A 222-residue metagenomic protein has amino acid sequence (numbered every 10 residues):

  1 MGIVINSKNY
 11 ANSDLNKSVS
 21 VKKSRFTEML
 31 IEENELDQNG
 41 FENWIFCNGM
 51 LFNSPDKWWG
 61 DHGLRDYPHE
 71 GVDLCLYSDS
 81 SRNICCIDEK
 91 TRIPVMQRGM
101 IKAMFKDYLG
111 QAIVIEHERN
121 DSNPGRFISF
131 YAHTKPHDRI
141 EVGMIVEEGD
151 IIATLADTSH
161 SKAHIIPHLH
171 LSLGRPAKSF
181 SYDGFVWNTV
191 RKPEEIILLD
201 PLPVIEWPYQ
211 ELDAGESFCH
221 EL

Functional and structural regions predicted by a protein language model:
G2-Q111, E148, E195-L222: Surface-exposed, glycine-biased beta-strand/turn segments
V72-C85, F127-S129, H133-T134, K178-D183: Small beta-barrel nucleic-acid-binding modules, principally OB-folds
D88-P136, H168-H170: Zn2+-dependent peptidoglycan hydrolase active-site motif and core
I115-E116, M144-E221: Conserved, short, structured surface segments that act as functional micro-motifs
